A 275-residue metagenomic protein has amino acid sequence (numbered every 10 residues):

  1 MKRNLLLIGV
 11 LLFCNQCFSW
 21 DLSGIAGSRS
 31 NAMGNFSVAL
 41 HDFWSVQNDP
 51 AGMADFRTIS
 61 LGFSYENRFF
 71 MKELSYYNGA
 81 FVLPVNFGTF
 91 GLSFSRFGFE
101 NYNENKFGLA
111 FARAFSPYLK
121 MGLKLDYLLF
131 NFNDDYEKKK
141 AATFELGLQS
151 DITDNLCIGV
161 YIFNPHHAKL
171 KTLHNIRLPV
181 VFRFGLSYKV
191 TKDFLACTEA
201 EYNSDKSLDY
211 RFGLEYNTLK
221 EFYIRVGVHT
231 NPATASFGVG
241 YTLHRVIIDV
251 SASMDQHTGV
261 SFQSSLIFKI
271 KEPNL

Functional and structural regions predicted by a protein language model:
N4-C14: Sec-dependent N-terminal signal peptides
N15-S19: Bacterial Sec-dependent signal peptides at the C-terminal "C-region" and cleavage site
W20-L275: Subset of outer-membrane beta-barrel
